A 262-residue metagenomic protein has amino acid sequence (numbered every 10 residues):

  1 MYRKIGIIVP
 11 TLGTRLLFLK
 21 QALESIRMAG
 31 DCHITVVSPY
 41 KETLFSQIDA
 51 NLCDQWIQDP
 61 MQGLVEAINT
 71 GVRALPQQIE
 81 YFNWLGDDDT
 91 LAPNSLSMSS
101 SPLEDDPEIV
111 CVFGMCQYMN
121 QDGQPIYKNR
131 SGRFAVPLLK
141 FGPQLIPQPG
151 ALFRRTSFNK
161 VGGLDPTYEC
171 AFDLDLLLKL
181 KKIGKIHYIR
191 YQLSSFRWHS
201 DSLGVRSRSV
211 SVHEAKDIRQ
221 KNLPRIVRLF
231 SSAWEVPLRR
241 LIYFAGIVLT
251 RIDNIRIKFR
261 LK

Functional and structural regions predicted by a protein language model:
R3-G6, H33, D175: Cell-envelope/extracellular polymer assembly enzymes that use nucleotide-activated donors
I8, G132-E214: Conserved nucleotide-sugar donor-binding catalytic segment
V9-Q21, Y40: Active-site beta-to-alpha loop of glycosyltransferases that engages the nucleotide-sugar donor
Q21-H33: Short, acidic, metal-binding catalytic loop of nucleotide-sugar glycosyltransferases
V37-S46, G86: A conserved acidic beta->alpha catalytic loop
D59-Q77: Glycine-rich, basic loop-to-helix element that forms the pyrophosphate-binding segment of sugar-nucleotide handling
Q78-T90: Short beta-strand-to-loop acidic/aromatic patch adjacent to the donor-nucleotide binding site
T90, N94-I126: Conserved donor NDP-sugar-binding/catalytic core segment of glycosyltransferases
